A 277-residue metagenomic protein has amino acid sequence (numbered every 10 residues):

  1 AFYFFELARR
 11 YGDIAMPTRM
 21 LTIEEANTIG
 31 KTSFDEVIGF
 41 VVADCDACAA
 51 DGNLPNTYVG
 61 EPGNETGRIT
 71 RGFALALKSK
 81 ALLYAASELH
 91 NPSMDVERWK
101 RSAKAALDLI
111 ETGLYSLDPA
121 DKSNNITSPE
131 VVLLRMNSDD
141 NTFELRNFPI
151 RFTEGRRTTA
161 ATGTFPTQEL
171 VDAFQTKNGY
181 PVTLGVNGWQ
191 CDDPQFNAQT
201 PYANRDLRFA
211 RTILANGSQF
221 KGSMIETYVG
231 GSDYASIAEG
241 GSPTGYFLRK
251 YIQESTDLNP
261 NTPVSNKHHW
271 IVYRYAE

Functional and structural regions predicted by a protein language model:
F2-T70, K80-E97, G245-Y275: Aromatic-anchored glycine-rich loop motif in surface-exposed flexible loops
I38, C45-D46, R68-S236: An aromatic- and glycine-enriched ligand-binding surface/loop that stacks and positions planar moieties
N137, Y275-E277: Active-site proximal loops enriched in glycine and acidic residues that flank catalytic Cys/His/Asp and coordinate
T212, Y228-S255: Catalytic cores of enzymes that engage adenine nucleotides and/or redox cofactors via long glycine-rich, Lys/Arg/His
